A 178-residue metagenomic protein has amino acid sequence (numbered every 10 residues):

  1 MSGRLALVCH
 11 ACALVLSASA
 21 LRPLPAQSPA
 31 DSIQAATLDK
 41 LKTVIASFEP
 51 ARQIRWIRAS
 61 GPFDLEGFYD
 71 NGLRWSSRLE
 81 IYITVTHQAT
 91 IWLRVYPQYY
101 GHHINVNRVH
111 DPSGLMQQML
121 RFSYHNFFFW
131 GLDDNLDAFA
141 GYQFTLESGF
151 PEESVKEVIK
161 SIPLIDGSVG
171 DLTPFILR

Functional and structural regions predicted by a protein language model:
M1-R4: N-terminal secretory signal peptides that target proteins for export/translocation
C9-S19: Bacterial N-terminal signal peptides
L24-R78: Charge-rich, low-complexity N-terminal segments
S28-A30, F48, R94-A138: Short, internal acidic amphipathic alpha-helical interface segments that mediate docking to partner proteins
Y69, V85, V95-Y99, D134 (+1 more regions): A mature extracytoplasmic/lumenal domain signature
W75-I104: A short acidic-to-branched-hydrophobic micro-motif
L120-G170: A short, solvent-exposed beta-edge/loop patch
P174-R178: Short, highly charged C-terminal tails/helix-capping segments
